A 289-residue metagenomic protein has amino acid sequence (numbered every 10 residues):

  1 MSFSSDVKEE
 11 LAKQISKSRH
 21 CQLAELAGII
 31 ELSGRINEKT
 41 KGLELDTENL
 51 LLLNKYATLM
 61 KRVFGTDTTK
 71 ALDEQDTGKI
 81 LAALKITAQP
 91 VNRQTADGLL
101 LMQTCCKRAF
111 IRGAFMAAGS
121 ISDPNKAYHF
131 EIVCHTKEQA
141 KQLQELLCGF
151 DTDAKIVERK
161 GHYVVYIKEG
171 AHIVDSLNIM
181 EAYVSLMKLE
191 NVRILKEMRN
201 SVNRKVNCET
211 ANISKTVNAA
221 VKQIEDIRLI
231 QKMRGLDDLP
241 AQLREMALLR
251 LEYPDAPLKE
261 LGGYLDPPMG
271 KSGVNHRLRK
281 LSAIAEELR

Functional and structural regions predicted by a protein language model:
M1-Q89: N-terminal low-complexity or simple alpha-helical regulatory segments that function as activation/interaction modules
I15-L23, L100-K107, D237-A241: Structural motif
A24-L32, A109-A117, L248: Short, hydrophobic/amphipathic alpha-helical patches that form generic packing surfaces within helical domains
I36-N37, D123, I156, R204 (+1 more regions): Short acidic (Asp/Glu) and glycine-rich catalytic loops that position anionic groups and cofactors
K39-L43, N125-A127, P257-K259: Short acidic, hydrophobic short linear motifs in intrinsically disordered regions
T47, N54, T58-E190: DNA-contacting interfaces and partner/effector-binding or oligomerization modules in DNA-centric proteins
E181-R279: Extended mid-to-C-terminal alpha-helical interaction segments
L278-R289: Short, solvent-exposed alpha-helical "recognition" segments
